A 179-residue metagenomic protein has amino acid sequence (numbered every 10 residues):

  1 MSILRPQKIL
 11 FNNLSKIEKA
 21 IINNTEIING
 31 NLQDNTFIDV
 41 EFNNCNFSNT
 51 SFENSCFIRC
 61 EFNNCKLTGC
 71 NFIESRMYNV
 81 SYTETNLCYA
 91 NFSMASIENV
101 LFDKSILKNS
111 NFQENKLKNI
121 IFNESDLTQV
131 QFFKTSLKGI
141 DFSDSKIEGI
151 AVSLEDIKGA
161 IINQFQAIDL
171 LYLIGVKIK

Functional and structural regions predicted by a protein language model:
M1-K179: Tandem repeat scaffolds
